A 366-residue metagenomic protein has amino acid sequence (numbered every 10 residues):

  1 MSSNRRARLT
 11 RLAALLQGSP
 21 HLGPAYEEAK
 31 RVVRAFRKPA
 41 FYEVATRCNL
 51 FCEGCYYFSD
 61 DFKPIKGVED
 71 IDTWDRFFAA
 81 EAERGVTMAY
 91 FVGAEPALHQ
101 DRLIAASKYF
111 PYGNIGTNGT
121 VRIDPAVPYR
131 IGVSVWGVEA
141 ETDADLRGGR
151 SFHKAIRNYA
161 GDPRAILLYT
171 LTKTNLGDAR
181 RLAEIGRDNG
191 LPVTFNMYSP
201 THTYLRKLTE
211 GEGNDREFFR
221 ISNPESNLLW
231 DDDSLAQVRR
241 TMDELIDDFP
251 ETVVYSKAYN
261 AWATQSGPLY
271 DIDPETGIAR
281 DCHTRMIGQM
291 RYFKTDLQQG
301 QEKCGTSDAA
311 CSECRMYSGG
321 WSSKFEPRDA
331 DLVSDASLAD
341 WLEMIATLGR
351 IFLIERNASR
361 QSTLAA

Functional and structural regions predicted by a protein language model:
S2-P125: Conserved alpha-helical substructure of the radical SAM core
K30, F36, A279-A366: Flexible mid-to-C-terminal extensions adjoining Fe-S/redox cofactors in radical SAM and related proteins
E43, S134, T170, E302-K303: Conserved beta-strand segments of the P-loop GTPase G domain that flank and frequently precede/overlap
F62-R76, G93-T142, R150-K154, Y169-L182 (+1 more regions): Canonical radical SAM enzyme core domain
T87, Y129, L191-P192: Short acidic/polar active-site loop segments enriched in Thr and Asp
S134, E141-T295, K324-P327: Radical SAM enzyme [4Fe-4S]-AdoMet core and its adjacent flexible, acidic and glycine-rich loops/tails across
